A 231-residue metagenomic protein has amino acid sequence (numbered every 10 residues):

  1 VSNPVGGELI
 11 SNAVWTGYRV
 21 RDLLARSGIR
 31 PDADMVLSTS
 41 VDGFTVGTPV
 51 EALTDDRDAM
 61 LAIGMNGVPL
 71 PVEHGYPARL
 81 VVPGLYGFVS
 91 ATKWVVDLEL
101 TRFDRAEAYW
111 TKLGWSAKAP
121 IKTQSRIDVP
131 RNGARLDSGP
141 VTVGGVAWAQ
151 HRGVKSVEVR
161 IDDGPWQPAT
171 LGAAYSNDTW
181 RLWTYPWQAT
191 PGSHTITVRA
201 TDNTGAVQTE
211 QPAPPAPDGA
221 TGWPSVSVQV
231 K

Functional and structural regions predicted by a protein language model:
V1-K231: Structured, non-membrane catalytic/scaffold regions adjacent to prosthetic-group chemistry
